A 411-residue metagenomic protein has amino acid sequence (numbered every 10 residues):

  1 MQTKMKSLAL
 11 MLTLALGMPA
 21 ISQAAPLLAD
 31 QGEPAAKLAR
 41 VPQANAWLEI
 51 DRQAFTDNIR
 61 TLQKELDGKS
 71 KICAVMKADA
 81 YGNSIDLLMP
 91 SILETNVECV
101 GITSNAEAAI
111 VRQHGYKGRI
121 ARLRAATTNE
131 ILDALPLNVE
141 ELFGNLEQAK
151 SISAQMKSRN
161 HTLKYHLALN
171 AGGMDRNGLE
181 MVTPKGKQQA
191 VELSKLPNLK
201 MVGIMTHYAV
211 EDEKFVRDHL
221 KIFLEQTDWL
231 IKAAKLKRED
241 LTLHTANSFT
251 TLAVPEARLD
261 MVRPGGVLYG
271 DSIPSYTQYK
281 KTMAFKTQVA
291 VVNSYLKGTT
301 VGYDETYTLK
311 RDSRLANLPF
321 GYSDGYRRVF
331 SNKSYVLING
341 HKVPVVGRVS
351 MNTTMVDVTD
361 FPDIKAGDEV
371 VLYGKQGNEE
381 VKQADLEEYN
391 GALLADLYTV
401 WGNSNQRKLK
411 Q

Functional and structural regions predicted by a protein language model:
M1-Q23: Gram-negative bacterial Sec-dependent N-terminal signal peptides
A24-A35: Cleaved targeting-peptide boundary
A36-K37, V41-P42, A46-I50, A54-T56 (+1 more regions): Active-site-proximal beta-alpha core segment in soluble small-molecule metabolic enzymes
V41, E107, N145-Q148, I152 (+1 more regions): Active-site anion/phosphate-binding pocket segments in diverse small-molecule metabolic enzymes
D57, T61-K64: Beta-lactamase-like hydrolase cores
